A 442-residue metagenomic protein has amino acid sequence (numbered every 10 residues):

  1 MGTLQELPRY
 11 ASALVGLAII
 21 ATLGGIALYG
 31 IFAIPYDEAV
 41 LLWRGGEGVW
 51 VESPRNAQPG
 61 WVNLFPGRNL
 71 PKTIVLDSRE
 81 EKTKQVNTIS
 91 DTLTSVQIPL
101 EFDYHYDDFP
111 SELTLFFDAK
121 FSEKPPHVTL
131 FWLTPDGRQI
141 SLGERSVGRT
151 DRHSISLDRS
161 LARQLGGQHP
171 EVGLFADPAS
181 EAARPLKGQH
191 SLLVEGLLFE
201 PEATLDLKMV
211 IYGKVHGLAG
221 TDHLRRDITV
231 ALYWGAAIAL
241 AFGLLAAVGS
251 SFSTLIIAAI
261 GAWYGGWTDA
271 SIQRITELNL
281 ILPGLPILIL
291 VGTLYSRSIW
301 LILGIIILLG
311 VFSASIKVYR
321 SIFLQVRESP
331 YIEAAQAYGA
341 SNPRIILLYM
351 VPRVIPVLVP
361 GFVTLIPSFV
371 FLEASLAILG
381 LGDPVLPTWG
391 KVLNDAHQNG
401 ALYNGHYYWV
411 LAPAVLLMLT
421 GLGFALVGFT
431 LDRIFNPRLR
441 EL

Functional and structural regions predicted by a protein language model:
M1-G243, A396-L422, L426-V427, D432-L442: Gly/Trp-centered helix-boundary motif
T221-L442: Alpha-helical transmembrane segments of integral membrane proteins, especially multi-pass inner/plasma-membrane
